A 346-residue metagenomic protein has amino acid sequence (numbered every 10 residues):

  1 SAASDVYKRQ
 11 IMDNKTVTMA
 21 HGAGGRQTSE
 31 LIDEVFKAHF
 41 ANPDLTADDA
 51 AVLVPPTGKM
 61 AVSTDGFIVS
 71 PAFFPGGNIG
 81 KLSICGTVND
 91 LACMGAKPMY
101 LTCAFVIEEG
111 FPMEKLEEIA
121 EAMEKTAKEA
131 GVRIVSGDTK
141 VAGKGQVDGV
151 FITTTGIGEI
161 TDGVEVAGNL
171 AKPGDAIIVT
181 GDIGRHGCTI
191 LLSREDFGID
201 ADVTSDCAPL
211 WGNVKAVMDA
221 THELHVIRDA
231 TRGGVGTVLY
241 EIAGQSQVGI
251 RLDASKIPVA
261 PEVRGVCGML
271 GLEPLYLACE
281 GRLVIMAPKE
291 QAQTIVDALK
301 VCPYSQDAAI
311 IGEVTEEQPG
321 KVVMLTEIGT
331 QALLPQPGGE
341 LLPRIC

Functional and structural regions predicted by a protein language model:
S1-Y7: Short, small-residue-biased leader/transition segments that mark boundaries at the very start of proteins
K8-C346: Helix-biased detector of long, well-ordered alpha-helical tracts
